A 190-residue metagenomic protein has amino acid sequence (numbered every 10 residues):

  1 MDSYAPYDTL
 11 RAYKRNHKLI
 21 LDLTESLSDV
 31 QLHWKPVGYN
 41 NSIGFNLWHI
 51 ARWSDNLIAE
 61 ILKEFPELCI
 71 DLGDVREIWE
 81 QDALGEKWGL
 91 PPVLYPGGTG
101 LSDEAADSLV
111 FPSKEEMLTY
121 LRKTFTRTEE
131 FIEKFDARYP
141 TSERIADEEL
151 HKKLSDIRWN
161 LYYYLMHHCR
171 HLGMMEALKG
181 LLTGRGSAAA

Functional and structural regions predicted by a protein language model:
M1-R11: N-terminal export signals and maturation junctions of secreted/periplasmic proteins
D2, E104-K114, E149-W159: Acidic/His metal-coordination segments adjacent to aromatic residues that form catalytic metal sites in metalloenzymes
L10, K14, L21, Q31-P96 (+2 more regions): Short, contiguous alpha-helical
R11-K18, K134, R138: An acidic intrinsically disordered interaction segment
K18, D22-S26, N56, K123-E130 (+1 more regions): A generic structural signal for well-ordered alpha-helical segments enriched in polar/charged residues
S28, S42, S102, S113 (+2 more regions): Helix N-cap and loop-to-helix transition residues
G85-T141, Y162-Y164: Acidic/histidine-rich alpha-helical segments that form the ligand environment of transition-metal centers
